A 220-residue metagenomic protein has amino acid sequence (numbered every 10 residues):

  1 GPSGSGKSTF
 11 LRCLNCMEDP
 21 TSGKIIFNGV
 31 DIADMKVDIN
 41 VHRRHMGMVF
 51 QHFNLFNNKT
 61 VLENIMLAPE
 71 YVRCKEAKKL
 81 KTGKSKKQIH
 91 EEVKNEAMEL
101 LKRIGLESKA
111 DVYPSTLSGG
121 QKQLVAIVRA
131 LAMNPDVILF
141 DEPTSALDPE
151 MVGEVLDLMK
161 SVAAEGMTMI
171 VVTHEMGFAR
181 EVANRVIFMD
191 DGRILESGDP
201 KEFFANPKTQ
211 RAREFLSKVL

Functional and structural regions predicted by a protein language model:
N15: Helix-to-loop junction immediately C-terminal to a conserved catalytic motif
G23-V30, D34: Conserved ABC transporter NBD signature motif
I32-G47, Y71, K87-H90, A164 (+1 more regions): ABC ATPase NBD coupling module
V112, M133, E165: Conserved signature/switch motifs of ABC ATPase nucleotide-binding domains
Y113-L117, Q121: Conserved ABC ATPase signature
I138-D141: Catalytic Walker B motif of ABC-type/P-loop ATPase nucleotide-binding domains
